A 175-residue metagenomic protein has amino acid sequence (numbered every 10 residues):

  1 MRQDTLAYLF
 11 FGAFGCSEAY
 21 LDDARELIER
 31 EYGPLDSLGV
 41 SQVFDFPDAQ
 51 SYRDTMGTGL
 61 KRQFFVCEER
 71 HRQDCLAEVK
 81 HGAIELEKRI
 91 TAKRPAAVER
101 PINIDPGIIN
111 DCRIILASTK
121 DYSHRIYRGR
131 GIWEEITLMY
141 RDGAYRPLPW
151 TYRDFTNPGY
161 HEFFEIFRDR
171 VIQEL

Functional and structural regions predicted by a protein language model:
R2-A13, A24, I28: A conserved active-site cap/scaffold subdomain adjacent to cofactor or substrate pockets
L6-Y8, K61-F64, D111-R113: Short, surface-exposed beta-edge/turn micro-motifs
S17-D22: Short N-terminal binding/cap micro-motifs at the start of the first secondary-structure element
E26, R30-G33, H81, E85-K88 (+2 more regions): Short, intrinsically disordered, mixed-charge
L27-V79: Short, surface-exposed acidic-centric catalytic microdomains
R62-I102: Helix-adjacent hinge/juxtasegments
L86-R146: Glycine/proline-rich loop-helix segments at beta-alpha junctions forming the active-site rim of enzyme cores
P147-L175: Charged phosphate-binding loop/patch that engages nucleotide di/tri-phosphates or the phosphate backbone of nucleic
